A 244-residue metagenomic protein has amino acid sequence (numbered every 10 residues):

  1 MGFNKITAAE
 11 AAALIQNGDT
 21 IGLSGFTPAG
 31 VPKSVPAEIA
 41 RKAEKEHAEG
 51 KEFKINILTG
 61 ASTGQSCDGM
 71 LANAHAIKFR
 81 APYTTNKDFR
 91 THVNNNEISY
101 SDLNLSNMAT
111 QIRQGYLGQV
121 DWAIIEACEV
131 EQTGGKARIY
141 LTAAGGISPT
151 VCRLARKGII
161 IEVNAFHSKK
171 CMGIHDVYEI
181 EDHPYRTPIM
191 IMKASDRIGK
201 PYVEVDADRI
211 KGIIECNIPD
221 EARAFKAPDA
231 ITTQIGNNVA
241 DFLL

Functional and structural regions predicted by a protein language model:
M1-L244: Conserved alpha/beta enzyme-core scaffold
